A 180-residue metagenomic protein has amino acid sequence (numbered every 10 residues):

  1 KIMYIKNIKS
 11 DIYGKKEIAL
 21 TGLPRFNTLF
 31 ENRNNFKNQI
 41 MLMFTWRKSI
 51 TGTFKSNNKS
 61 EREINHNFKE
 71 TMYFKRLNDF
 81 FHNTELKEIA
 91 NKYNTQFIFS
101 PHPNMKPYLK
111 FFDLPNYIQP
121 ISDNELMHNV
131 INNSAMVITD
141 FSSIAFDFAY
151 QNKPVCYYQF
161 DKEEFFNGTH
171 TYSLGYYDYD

Functional and structural regions predicted by a protein language model:
K1, V137-I138, V155: Short, well-ordered beta-strand core segments
K1-N27: Active-site-proximal region of nucleotide-activated glycan assembly enzymes, centered on histidine/acidic-rich loops
M3-N7, L29-R33, G52-T53, L109-F112 (+3 more regions): A short acidic (Asp/Glu
K15, F111-Y117, S143-D180: Catalytic binding pocket for nucleotide-activated donors in carbohydrate/polymer assembly enzymes
A19, P24-F111: Conserved catalytic-core segment of nucleotide-activated headgroup transferases in glycan assembly
L23-R25, S122-L126, F160-E164: Short, acidic/turn-prone active-site loops that include or flank metal/cofactor- and phosphate-binding residues
L29-E31, M127-N133, F166-S173: Short, charged, surface-exposed secondary-structure boundary motifs
I98, P103-F146, Q151: Donor nucleotide-activated moiety binding/catalytic core segment of transferases that use nucleotide-activated donors
